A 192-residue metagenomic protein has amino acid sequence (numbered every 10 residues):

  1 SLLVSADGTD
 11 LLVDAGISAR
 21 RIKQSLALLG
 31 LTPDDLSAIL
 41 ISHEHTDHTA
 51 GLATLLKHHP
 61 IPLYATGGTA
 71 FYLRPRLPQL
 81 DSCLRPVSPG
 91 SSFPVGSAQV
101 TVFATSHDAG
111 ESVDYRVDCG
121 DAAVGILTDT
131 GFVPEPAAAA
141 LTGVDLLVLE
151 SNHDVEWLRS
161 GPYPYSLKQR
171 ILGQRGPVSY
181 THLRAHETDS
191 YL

Functional and structural regions predicted by a protein language model:
S1-L29, V113-T128, L146: Conserved beta-strand hairpin/beta-sheet module of binuclear metal-dependent hydrolase folds, prominently
V13-G16, S37-E44, T66, G125-T128 (+1 more regions): Active-site neighborhood of phospho(di)ester-bond hydrolases with catalytic His/Asp-centered motifs
I17-A19, T46, G131-F132, H153: Short, glycine/acidic-enriched loop or turn micro-motifs at the edges of active sites
A19-A65: Active-site metal-binding motif and surrounding structural segment of the metallo-beta-lactamase
L36, D81, V144-D145: Short, well-ordered alpha-helix to beta-strand connector turns
G67-D114, D118-D121: Metallo-beta-lactamase
V100-G176: Active-site-proximal loop/helix segment associated with metal-binding centers of metalloenzymes
T181-T188: Conserved small/polar residues in nucleotide/adenosyl-binding loops
